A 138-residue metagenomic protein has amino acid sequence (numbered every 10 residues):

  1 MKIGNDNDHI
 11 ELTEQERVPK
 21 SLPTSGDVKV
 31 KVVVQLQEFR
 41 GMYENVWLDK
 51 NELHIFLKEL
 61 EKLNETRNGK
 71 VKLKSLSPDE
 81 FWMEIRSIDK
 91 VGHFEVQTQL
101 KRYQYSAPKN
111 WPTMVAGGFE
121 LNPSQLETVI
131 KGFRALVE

Functional and structural regions predicted by a protein language model:
M1-F39, V46, L126-T128, L136-E138: Charged, alpha-helix-forming regions
G4-D6, T13-Q15, V33-Q37, K74-L76 (+3 more regions): A structural detector for beta-sheet-dominated domains
T13-E14, R40-L48, A107-E120: Short amphipathic beta-strand/extended segments with alternating polar/hydrophobic composition
E16, E65-V91, E138: DNA polymerase processivity clamps
L22-K31, E80-K109: Intrinsic, low-complexity N-terminal interaction/targeting segments
V32-V71: Short, well-structured hydrophobic secondary-structure segments
H54, E61, K90, S124-E127: Generic structural signal for well-ordered, non-transmembrane alpha-helical segments in soluble/cytosolic regions
Y103-E138: Mixed-charge, glycine-accented linear interaction segment located at domain edges/termini
